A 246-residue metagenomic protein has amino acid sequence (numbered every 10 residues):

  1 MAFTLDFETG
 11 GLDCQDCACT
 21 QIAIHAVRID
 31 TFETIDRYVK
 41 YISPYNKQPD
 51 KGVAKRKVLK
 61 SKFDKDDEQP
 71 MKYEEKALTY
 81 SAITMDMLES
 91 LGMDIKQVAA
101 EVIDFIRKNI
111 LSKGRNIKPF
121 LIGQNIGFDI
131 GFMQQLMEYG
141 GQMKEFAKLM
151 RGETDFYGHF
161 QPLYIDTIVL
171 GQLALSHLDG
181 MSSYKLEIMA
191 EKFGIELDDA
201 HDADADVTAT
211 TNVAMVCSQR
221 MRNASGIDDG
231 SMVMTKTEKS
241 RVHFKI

Functional and structural regions predicted by a protein language model:
M1-F3, F7-G127, H201: Conserved non-catalytic scaffold segment of RNase H-like nuclease domains
D6-E8, D129, D166, D206: Acidic active-site catalytic centers that drive phospho-/nucleotidyl reactions and related ester hydrolyses
T9-G11, V169, A209: Short, glycine/acidic-enriched loop or turn micro-motifs at the edges of active sites
C19-A23, M137-G141, A209: Glycine-rich, phosphate-binding/catalytic loops in enzymes
K55-S81, M85-L88, F160-A205: Active-site-proximal helix-loop-helix substrate-binding element of RNase H-like nuclease domains
F128-P162: Substrate-recognition/cap helix-loop segment adjacent to the acidic, metal-dependent catalytic center of Asp-based
L136-G140, L173, H177, K192 (+1 more regions): Active-site catalytic microenvironments for nucleophilic, acid-base chemistry
K192, H201-D204, T208-I246: Acidic two-metal-ion nuclease catalytic site recognized across multiple nuclease folds, prominently DnaQ/RNase D-T
